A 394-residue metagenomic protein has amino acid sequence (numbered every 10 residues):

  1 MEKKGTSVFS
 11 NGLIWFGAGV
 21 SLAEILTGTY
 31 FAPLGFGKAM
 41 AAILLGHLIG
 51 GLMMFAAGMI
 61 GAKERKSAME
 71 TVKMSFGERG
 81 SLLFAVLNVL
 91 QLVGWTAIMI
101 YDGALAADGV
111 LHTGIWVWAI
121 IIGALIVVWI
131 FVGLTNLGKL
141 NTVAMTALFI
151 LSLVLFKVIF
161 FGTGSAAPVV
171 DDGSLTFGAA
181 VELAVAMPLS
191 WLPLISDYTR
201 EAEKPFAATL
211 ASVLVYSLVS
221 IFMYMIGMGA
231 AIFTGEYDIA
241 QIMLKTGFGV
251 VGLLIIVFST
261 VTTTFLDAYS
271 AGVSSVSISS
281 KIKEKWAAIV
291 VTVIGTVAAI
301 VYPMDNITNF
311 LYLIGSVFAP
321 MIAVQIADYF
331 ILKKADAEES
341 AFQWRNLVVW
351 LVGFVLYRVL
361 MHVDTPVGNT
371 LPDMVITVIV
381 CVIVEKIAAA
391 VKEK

Functional and structural regions predicted by a protein language model:
M1-K38, N136, T176-V181, R200-A207 (+1 more regions): Membrane-interface "cap" regions at the ends of multi-pass membrane proteins
I14-A18, F84-V89, V110-V132, T146-F156 (+3 more regions): Transmembrane alpha-helical segments of multi-pass small-molecule transport proteins
T29-G58, G80-L82, P372, I376: Extracellular loop-to-transmembrane helix junctions
T29-P33, M59, I98, D102-V110 (+3 more regions): Membrane-water interface regions at transmembrane-helix termini and the short interhelical loops of multi-pass membrane
L44-F76, L83-V89, E385-A390: Juxtamembrane transmembrane-helix boundary signature
S81-T113, V261-S277: Hydrophobic transmembrane alpha-helices that form the core helical bundles of multi-pass secondary transporters
V117-I122, I126-I159, D171-D172, T209-Y216 (+2 more regions): Membrane-interface loop-to-helix entry segments
D172, A323-K394: C-terminal membrane-solvent junction of multi-pass transporters and transport-like membrane proteins
